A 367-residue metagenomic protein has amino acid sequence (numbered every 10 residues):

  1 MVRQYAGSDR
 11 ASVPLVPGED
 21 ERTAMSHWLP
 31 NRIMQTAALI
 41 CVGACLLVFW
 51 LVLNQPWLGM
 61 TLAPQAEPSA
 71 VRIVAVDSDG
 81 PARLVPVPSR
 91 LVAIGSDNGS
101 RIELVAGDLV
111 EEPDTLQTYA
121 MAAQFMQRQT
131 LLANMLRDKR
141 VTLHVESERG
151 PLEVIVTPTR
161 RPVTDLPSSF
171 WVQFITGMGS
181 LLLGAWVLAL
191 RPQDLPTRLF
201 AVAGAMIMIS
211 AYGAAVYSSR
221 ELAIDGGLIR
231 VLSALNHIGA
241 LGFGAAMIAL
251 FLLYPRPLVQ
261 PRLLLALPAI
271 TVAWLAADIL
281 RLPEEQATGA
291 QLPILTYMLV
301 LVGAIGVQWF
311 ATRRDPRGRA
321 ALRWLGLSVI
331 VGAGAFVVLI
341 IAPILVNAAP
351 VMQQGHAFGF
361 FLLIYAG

Functional and structural regions predicted by a protein language model:
S26-V74, T142, I155-P167: PDZ/PDZ-like peptide-tail recognition elements
Q55-A106: PDZ/PDZ-like domain segments forming the peptide/carboxylate-binding groove, activating on the N-terminal beta-strands
I94-T142: PDZ domains, with a preference for the canonical peptide-binding region formed by the helix
S169-G177, R230-G242, T288-L301, M352-Y365: Alpha-helical transmembrane segments of polytopic membrane proteins
V187-F200, L252-L263, F310-L322: Membrane-interface helix-boundary motifs at transmembrane edges
S210-L235, D278-G289, V338-V351: Helix-loop junctions on the outward
L252-E284, A290-I294, G318-G332: The cytoplasmic-loop to transmembrane-helix boundary for the fourth helix
Q291-I294, G318-G367: Interfacial "cap-and-anchor" motif at the non-cytosolic start of specific transmembrane alpha-helices
